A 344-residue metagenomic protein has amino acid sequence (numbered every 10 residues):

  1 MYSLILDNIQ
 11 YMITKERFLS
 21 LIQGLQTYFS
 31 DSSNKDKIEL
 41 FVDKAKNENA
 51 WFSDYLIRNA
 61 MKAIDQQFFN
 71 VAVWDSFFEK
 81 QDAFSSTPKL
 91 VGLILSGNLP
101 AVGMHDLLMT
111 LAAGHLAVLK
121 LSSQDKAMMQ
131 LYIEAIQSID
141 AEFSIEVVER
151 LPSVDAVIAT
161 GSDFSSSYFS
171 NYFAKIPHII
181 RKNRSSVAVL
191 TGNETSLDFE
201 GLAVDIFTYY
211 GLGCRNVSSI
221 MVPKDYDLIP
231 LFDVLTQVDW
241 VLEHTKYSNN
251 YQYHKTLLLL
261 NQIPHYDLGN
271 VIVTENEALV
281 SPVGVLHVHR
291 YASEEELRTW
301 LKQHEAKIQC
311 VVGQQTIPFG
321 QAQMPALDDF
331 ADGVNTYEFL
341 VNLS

Functional and structural regions predicted by a protein language model:
M1-G92, L286-L301, I308-P318, A322-M324: N-terminal Rossmann-like NAD(P)+-binding subdomain of aldehyde/semialdehyde dehydrogenases
N8, I139-Y226, P282, A331-L343: Conserved NAD(P)+-binding/catalytic subdomain of aldehyde/semialdehyde dehydrogenases
D75, L99, F164-S166, L228: Glycine-rich nucleotide phosphate-binding loop and flanking beta-alpha elements of Rossmann-like dinucleotide-binding
S76-Q137: Conserved small-residue-rich beta-alpha loop and adjacent elements that most often cradle the phosphate/pyrophosphate
F78-N98, V148-S153, D163, V271-V285: Donor nucleotide-activated moiety binding/catalytic core segment of transferases that use nucleotide-activated donors
S122-D125, K182-S186, A326: Short, acidic/turn-prone active-site loops that include or flank metal/cofactor- and phosphate-binding residues
M129-Y132, F169, L231: Hydrophobic packing residues within well-ordered alpha-helices of enzyme cores
G211-V217, M221-S344: NAD(P)-dependent aldehyde/semialdehyde dehydrogenase
